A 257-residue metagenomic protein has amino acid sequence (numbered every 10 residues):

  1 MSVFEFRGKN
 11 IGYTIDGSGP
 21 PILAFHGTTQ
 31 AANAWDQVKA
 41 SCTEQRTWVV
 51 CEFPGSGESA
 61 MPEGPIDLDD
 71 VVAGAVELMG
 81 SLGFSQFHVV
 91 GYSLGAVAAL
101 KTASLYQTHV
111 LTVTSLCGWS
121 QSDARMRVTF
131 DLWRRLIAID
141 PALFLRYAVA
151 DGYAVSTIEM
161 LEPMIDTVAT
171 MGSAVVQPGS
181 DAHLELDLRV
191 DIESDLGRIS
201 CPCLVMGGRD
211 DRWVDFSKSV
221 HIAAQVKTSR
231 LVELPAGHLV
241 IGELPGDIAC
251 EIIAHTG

Functional and structural regions predicted by a protein language model:
R7-A60: Conserved HGGG/HGGXW glycine-rich cap/lid loop of the alpha/beta-hydrolase fold
V49-V90: Active-site loop/oxyanion-hole signature of alpha/beta-hydrolase fold enzymes
G91-G95, A99: Gly/Ala-rich beta-loop-alpha elbow adjacent to hydrolase catalytic centers
L100, S104, V110-D140: Flexible "cap/lid" loop of the alpha/beta hydrolase fold
A124-M126, A142-D195: Conserved alpha/beta-hydrolase catalytic His-Asp/Glu region
I199, V205-G207, D211: Short beta-strand/loop motif that positions the catalytic acidic residue of the alpha/beta-hydrolase fold
R212-K218: Conserved alpha/beta-hydrolase "acid-adjacent" motif
A236-A249: Catalytic histidine-centered segment of alpha/beta-hydrolase-like enzymes
